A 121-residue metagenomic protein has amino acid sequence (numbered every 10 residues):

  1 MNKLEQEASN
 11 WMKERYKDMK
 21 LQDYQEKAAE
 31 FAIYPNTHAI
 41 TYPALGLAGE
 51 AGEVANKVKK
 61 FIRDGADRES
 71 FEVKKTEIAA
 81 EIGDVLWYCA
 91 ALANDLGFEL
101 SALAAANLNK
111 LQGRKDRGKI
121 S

Functional and structural regions predicted by a protein language model:
M1-S121: Flexible "arm" and connector segments at domain edges
